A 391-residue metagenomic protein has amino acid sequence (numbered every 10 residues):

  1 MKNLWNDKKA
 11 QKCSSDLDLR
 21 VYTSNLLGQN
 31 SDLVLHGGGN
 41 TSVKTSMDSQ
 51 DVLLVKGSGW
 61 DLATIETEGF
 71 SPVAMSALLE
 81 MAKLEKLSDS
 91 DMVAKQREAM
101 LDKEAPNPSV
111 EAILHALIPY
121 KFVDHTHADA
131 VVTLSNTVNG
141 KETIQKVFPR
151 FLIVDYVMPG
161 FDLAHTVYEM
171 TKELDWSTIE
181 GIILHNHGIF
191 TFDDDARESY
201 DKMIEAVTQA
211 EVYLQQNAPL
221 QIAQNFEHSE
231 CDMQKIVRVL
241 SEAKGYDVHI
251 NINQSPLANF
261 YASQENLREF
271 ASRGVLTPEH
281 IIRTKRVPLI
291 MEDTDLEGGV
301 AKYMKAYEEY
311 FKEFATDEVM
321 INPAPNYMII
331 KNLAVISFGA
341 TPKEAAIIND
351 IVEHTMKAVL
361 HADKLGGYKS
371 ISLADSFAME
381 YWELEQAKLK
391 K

Functional and structural regions predicted by a protein language model:
M1-K391: Glycine-rich flexible loops
